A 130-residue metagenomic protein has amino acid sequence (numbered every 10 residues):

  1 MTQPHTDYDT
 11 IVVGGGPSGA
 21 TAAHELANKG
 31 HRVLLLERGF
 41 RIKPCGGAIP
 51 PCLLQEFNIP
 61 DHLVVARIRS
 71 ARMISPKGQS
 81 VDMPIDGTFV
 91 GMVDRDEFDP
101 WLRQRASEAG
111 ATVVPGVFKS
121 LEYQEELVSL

Functional and structural regions predicted by a protein language model:
M1-D7: A short, basic/flexible loop-to-alpha-helix module at the beginning of a structural domain
D7-D9, G116: Phosphate-coordination loops involved in phosphoryl transfer and adenosine-cofactor binding
I11-G15, T21-C45: Glycine-rich FAD pyrophosphate-binding loop
G16, E37-G39, P76, G116-V117: Fold-independent oxyanion-binding glycine-rich loops and adjacent beta-strand/coil segments at enzyme active sites
T21, P44, A48, V93 (+1 more regions): Conserved active-site and cofactor/substrate-binding residues in soluble primary-metabolism enzymes
H24, N28, Q55, Q104 (+1 more regions): Short, well-ordered alpha-helices that flank and scaffold nucleotide-derived cofactor binding pockets
R38-K77: N-terminal FAD cofactor-binding segment of flavoenzymes
R67, M73-L130: Conserved N-terminal helical subregion
